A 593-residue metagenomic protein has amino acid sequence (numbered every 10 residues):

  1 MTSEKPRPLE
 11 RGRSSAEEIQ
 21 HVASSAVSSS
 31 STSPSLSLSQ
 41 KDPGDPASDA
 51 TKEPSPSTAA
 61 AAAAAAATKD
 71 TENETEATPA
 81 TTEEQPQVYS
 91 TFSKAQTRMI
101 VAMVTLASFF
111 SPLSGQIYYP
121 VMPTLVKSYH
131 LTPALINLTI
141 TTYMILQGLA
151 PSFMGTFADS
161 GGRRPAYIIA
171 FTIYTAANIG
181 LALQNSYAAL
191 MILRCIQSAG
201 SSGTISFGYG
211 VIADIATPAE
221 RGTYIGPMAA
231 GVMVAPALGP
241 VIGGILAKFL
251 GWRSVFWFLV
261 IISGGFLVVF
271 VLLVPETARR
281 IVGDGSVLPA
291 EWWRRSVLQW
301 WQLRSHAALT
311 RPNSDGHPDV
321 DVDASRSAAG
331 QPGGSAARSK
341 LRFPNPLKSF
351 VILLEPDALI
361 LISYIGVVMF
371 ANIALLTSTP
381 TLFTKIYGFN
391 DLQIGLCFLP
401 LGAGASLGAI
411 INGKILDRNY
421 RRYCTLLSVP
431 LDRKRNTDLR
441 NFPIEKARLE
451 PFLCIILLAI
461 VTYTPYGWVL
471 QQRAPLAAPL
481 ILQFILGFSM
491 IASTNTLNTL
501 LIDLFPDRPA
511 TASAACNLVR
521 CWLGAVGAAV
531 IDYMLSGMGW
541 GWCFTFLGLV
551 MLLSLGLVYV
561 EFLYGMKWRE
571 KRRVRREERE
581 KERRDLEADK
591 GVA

Functional and structural regions predicted by a protein language model:
M1-S114, P123, K127: Cytosolic juxtamembrane N-terminal segment immediately preceding the first transmembrane helix of multi-pass
T2, S90-A95, R221, K248-P356 (+3 more regions): Central mid-sequence intracellular linker of multi-pass
M99-P133, M154, T204, L375-P380: Extracytoplasmic
P112, T141-M144, A166, A182 (+4 more regions): C-terminal transmembrane bundle
S114, Y129-H130, G161-G162, L183-A189 (+3 more regions): Helix-breaking motifs and short loop linkers at transmembrane-helix boundaries and internal kinks in secondary membrane
L125-V126, F157-A158, G180, L190 (+4 more regions): Interfacial helix-cap and linker-helix signal at transmembrane-aqueous boundaries of multi-pass secondary transporters
L149-A188: Conserved MFS/SLC helix-loop-helix module at the cytosolic interface between two early adjacent transmembrane helices
L193-V232: Cytoplasmic helix-loop-helix junction between adjacent transmembrane helices in 12-TM secondary transporters
